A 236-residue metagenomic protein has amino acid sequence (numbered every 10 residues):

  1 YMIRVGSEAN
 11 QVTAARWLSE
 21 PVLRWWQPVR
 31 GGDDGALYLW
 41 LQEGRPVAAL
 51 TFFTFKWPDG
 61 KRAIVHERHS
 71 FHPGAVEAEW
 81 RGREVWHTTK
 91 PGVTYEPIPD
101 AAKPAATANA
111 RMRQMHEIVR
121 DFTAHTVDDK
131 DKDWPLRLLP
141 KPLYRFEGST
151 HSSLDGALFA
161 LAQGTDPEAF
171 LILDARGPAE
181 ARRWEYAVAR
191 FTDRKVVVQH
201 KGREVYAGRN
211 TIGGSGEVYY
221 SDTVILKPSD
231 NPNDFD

Functional and structural regions predicted by a protein language model:
Y1-T13, A48-E147, P167-D236: Polybasic, proline/glycine-rich intrinsically disordered low-complexity segments
A14-F53, P142-P167, L173: Exposed beta-strand-loop-beta-strand "reactive/processing" segments of non-cytosolic proteins
